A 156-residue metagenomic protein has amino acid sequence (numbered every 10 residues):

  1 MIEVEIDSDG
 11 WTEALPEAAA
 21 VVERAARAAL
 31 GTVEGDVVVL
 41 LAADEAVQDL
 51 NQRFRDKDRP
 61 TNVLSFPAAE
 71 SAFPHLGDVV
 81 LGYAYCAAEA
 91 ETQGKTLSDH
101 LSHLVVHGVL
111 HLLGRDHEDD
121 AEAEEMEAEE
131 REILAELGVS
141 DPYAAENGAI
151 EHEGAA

Functional and structural regions predicted by a protein language model:
M1-L101, L112-A156: An acidic/histidine-cluster motif and surrounding catalytic segment that typifies divalent-metal-assisted enzyme active
L104: Extended, folded domain segments that form the structural surfaces/walls around functional sites
